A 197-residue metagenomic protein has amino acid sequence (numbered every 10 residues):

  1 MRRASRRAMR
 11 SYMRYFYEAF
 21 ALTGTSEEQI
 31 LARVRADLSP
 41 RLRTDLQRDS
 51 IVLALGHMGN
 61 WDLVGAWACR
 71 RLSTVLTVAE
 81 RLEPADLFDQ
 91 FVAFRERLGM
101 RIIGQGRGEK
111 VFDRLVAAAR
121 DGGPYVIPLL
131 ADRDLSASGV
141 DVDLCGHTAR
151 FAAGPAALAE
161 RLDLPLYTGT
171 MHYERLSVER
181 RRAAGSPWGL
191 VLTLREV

Functional and structural regions predicted by a protein language model:
M1-R33: Negatively charged linear elements and acidic catalytic determinants
T23-V197: Soluble catalytic domains of membrane acyltransferases
